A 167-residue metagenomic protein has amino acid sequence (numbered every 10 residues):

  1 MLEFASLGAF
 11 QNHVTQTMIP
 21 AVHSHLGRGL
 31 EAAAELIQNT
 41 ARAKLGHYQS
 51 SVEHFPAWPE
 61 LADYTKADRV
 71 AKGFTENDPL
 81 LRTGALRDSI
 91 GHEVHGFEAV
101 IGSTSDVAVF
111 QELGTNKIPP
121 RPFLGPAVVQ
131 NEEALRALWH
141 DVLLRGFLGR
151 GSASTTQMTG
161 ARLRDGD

Functional and structural regions predicted by a protein language model:
M1-D167: Short, Lys/Arg-rich flexible segments
